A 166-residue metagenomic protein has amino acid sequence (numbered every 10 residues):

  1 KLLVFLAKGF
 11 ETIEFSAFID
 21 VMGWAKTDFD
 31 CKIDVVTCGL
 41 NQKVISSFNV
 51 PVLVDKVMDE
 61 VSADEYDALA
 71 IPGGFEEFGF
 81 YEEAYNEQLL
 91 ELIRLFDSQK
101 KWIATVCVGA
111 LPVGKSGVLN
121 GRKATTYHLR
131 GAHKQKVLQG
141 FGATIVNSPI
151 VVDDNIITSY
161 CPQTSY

Functional and structural regions predicted by a protein language model:
K1-Q99, I103, L111-V118, V137-N147 (+1 more regions): Extended, subdomain-level signal for the structured scaffold at the beginning of enzyme domains
I103-A104, A124: A short beta-strand/loop micro-motif in the catalytic core of glycosyltransferases that engages the nucleotide-sugar
C107: Catalytic nucleophile serine of serine hydrolases, specifically the conserved "nucleophile elbow" pentapeptide
G114-H128: Short beta-strand and adjoining strand-loop segment in the mid-core of the Rossmann-like NAD(P)-dependent dehydrogenase
L129-H133: Substrate-gating cap/lid alpha-helix
